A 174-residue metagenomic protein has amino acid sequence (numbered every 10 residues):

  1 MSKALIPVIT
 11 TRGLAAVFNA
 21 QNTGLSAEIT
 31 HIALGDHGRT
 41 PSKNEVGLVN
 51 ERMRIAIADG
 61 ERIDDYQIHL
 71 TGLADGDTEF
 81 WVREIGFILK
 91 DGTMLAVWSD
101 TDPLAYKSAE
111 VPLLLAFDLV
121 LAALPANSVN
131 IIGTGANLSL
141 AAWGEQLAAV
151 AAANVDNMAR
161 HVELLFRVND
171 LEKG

Functional and structural regions predicted by a protein language model:
M1-N137, D170-G174: N-terminal assembly/attachment segments of tailed bacteriophage virion structural proteins
S139-E172: Heptad-repeat coiled-coil amphipathic alpha-helices that mediate oligomerization/assembly
